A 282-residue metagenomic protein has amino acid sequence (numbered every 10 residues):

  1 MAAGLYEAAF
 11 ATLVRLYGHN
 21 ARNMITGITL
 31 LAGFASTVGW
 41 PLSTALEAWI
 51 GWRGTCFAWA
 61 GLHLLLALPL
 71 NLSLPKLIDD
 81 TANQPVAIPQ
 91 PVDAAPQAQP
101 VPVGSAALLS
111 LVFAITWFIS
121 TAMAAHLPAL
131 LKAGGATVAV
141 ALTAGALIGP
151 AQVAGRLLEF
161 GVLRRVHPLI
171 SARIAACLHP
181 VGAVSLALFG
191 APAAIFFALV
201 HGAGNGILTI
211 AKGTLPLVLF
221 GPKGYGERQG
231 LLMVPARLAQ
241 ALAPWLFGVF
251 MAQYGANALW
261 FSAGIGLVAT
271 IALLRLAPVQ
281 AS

Functional and structural regions predicted by a protein language model:
A3-Y17, I207-F220: Intracellular juxtamembrane helix-capping segments at the cytosolic ends of symmetry-related transmembrane helices
N20-W40, P235-A243: Glycine-rich segments within core transmembrane alpha-helices of 12-TM secondary carriers
S36, P222-Y254: A late C-terminal transmembrane helix in Major Facilitator Superfamily
P41-I50, L131-K132, V162-L163, L246-G255: Interfacial helix-cap and linker-helix signal at transmembrane-aqueous boundaries of multi-pass secondary transporters
G54-S73, A258-R275: Symmetry-related core transmembrane helices of the 12-TM Major Facilitator Superfamily/SLC fold
P102-L157: Extracytoplasmic gate region of multi-pass secondary transporters
A146-Q152, V166-L215: C-terminal transmembrane helical hairpin of 12-TM major facilitator-type secondary transporters
G155-P168, M251: Helix-to-loop junctions at the C-terminal end of transmembrane segments in multipass secondary transporters
